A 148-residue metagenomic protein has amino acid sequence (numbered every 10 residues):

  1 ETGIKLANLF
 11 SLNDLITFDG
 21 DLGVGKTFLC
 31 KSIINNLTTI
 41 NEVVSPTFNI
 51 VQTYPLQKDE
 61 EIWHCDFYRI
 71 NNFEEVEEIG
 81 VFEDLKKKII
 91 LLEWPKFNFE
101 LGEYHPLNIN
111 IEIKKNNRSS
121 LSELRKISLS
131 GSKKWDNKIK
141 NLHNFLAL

Functional and structural regions predicted by a protein language model:
E1-K5: N-terminal pre-Walker A segment at the start of P-loop NTPase domains
L6-N13: Phosphate-binding P-loop
I16-F18: Hydrophobic anchor at the beta1->P-loop junction of P-loop NTPases
L22: The conserved Walker
K26: Conserved lysine of the Walker
T47, T53-K96: Conserved nucleotide-sensing/catalytic segment adjacent to the nucleotide-binding pocket in NTP-handling enzymes
F82-L148: Short phosphate-coordinating micro-motif centered on Lys-Gly-acidic
